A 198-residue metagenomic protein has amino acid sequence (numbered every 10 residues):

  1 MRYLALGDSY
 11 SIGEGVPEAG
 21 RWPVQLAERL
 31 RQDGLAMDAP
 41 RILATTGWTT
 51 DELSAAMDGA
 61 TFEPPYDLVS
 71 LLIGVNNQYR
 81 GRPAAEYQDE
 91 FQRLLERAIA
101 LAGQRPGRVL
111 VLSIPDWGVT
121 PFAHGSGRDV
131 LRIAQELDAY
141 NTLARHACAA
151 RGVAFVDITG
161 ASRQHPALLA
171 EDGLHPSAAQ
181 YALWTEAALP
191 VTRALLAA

Functional and structural regions predicted by a protein language model:
M1-T46, A56-P64, A182: Serine-esterase "nucleophile elbow" of acetyl-processing enzymes
A36, A55-A198: Alpha-helical cap/lid subdomain in secreted, periplasmic, or secretory-pathway luminal O-acyl-processing enzymes
